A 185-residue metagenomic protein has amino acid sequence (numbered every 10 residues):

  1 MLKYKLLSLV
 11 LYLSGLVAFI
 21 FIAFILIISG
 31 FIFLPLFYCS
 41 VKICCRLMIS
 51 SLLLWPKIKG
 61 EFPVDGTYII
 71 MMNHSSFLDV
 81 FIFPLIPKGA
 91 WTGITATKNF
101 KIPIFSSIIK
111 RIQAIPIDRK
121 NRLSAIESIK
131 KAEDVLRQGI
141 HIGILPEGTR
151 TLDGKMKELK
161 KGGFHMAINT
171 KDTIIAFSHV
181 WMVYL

Functional and structural regions predicted by a protein language model:
M1-K57, S107-I108: A transmembrane-helix-recognition feature enriched in membrane-embedded lipid enzymes and envelope glyco-/phospholipid
I22-P35, S50-S51, F62-R122: Catalytic core of membrane glycerolipid acyltransferases/transacylases, capturing the structured, soluble-facing
I49-I58, A125-I126, V180-Y184: Short gly/ser/thr-rich secondary-structure transition/capping motifs
G66-M72, V135, I140-I144: Generic beta-sheet signal
H74-F77, E147-T151: Short glycine-rich anion-binding loops that position phosphate/pyrophosphate groups of nucleotides and phosphorylated
I104-S106, R137-G143, L152-L185: A cross-family acyltransferase "interaction/gating" segment
R122-A125, M156: A conditional alpha-helix N-cap/helix-loop micro-motif detector
S124-A132: Anionic-ligand binding region
